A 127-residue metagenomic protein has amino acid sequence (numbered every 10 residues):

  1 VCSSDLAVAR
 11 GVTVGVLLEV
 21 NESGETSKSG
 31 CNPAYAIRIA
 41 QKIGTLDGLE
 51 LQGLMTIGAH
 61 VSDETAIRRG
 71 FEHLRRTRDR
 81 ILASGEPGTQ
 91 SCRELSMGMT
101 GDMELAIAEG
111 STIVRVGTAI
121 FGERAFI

Functional and structural regions predicted by a protein language model:
V1-S3: Short, small-residue-biased leader/transition segments that mark boundaries at the very start of proteins
L6-V14: Helix C-cap/alpha-to-beta connector motif
E22-I127: Active-site loop/helix belt of alpha/beta enzymes
